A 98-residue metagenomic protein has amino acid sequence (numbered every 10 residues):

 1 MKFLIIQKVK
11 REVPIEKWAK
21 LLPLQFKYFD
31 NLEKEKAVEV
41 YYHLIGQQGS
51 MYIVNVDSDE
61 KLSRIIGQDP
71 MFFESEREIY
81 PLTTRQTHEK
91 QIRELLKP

Functional and structural regions predicted by a protein language model:
M1-P98: Conserved, structured core segments of small domains
